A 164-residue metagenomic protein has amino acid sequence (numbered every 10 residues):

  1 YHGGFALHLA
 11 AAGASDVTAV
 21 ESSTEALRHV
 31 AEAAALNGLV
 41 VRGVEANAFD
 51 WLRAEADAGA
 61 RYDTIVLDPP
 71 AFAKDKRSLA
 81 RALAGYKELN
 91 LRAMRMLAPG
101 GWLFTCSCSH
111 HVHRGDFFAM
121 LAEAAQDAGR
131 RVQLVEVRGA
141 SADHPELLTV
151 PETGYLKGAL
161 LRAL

Functional and structural regions predicted by a protein language model:
H2-S15: Conserved SAM-binding loop of SAM-dependent methyltransferases across substrates and taxa, primarily the Class I
L7, L91-M94: Alpha-helical segments flanking ligand/cofactor-binding loops in enzyme cores
S15, N37-V41, R130: A short helix-to-beta-strand connector/capping loop
D16-E21: Conserved SAM-binding motif I beta-strand of class I
E25-V66: S-adenosyl-L-methionine
D63-R92: Mobile active-site "lid"/loop adjacent to the S-adenosyl-L-methionine
E88, W102-L164: C-terminal catalytic and target-recognition region of SAM-dependent MTase-like enzymes, primarily methyltransferases
L97-P99: Helix-to-beta-strand junctions that scaffold the AdoMet/dcAdoMet cofactor pocket in Class I SAM-dependent enzymes
